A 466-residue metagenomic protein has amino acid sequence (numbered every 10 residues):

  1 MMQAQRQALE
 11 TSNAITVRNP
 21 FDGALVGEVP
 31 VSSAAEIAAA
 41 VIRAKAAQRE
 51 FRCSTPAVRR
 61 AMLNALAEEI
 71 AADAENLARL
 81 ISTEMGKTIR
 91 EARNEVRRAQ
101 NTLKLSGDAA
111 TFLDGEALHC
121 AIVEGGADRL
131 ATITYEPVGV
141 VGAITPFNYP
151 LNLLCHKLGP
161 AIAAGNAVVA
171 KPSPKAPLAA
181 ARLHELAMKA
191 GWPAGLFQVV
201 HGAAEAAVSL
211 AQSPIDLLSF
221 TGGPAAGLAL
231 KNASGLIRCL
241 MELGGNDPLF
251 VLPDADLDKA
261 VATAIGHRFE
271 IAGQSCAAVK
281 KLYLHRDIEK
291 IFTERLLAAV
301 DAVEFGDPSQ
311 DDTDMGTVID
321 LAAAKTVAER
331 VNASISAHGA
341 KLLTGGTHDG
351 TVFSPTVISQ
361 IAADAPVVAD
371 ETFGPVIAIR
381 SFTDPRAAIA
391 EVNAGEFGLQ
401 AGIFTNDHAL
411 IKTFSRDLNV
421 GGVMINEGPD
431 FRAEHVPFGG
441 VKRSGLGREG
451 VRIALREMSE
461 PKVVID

Functional and structural regions predicted by a protein language model:
M1-R129: N-terminal Rossmann-like NAD(P)+-binding subdomain of aldehyde/semialdehyde dehydrogenases
S12-I15, V279, L399: Short loop/turn microsegments at loop-to-beta-strand junctions
D22-E28, F250, E304, N332 (+1 more regions): Conserved C-terminal structural/oligomerization subdomain of aldehyde/semialdehyde dehydrogenase
G23, R59, I81, L103 (+9 more regions): Residue-level signal for inorganic ion chemistry
L25-S32, A46-C53, A143, L249-V251 (+5 more regions): Short, well-ordered beta-strand elements within core beta-sheets of diverse protein domains
Q48, R52, A67-A74, A78 (+16 more regions): Structural signal for hydrophobic packing residues in well-ordered secondary-structure cores of soluble enzyme domains
H119-K259, F382: Rossmann-like NAD(P) dinucleotide-binding subdomain of oxidoreductase/dehydrogenase enzymes
A225-A362, P385-R386, I425: ALDH superfamily catalytic-core signature
